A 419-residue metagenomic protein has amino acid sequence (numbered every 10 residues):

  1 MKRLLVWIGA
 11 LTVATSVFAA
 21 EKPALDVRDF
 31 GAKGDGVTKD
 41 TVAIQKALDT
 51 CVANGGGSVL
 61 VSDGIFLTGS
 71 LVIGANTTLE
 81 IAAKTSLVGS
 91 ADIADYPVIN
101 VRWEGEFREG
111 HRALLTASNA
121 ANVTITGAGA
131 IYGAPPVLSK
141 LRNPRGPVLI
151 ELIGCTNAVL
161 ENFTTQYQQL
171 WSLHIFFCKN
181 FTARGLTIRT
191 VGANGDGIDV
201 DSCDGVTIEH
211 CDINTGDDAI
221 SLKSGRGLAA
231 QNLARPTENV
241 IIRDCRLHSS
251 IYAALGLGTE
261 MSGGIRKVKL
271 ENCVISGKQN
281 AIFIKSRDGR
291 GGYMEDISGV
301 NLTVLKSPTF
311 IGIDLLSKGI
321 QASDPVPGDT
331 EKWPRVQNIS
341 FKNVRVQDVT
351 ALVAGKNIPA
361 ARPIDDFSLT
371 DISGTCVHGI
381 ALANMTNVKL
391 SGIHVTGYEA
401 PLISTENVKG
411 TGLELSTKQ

Functional and structural regions predicted by a protein language model:
M1-L4: Positively charged n-region of N-terminal signal peptides that target proteins for export
V6-S16: Bacterial N-terminal signal peptides
F18-Q419: Extracellular/periplasmic carbohydrate-active domains that bind, remodel, or depolymerize complex polysaccharides
